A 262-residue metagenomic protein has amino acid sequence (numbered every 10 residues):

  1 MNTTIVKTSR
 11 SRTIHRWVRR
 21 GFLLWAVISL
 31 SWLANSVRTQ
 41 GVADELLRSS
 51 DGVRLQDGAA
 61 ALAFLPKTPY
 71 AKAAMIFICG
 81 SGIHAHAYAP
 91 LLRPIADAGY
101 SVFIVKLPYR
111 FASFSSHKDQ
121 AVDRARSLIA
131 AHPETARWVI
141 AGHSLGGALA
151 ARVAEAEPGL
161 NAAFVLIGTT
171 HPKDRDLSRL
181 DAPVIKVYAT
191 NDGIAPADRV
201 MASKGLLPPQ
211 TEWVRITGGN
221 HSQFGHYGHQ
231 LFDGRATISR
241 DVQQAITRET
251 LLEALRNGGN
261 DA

Functional and structural regions predicted by a protein language model:
R16-N35: Hydrophobic membrane-insertion alpha-helices, especially the h-region of bacterial N-terminal signal peptides
A71-G80: Short beta-strand element of the alpha/beta-hydrolase
S81, G142-G147, A189: Conserved alpha/beta-hydrolase "nucleophile elbow" surrounding the catalytic nucleophile
I83-L91, A197-D198: The serine-hydrolase catalytic nucleophile loop
A87, A112-P133, I140, A148 (+1 more regions): Alpha/beta-hydrolase active-site loop
L92-A112: Conserved alpha/beta-hydrolase
A96, Y188-V242: Active-site-adjacent alpha-helix of alpha/beta-hydrolase-fold enzymes
L180, K186-Y188: Short beta-strand/loop motif that positions the catalytic acidic residue of the alpha/beta-hydrolase fold
